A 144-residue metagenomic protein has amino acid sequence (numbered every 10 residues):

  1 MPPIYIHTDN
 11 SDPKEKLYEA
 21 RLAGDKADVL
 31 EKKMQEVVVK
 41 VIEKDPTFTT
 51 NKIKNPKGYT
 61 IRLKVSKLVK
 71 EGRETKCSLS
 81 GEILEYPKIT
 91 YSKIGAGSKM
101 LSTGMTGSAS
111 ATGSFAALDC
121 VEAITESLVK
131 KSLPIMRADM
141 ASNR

Functional and structural regions predicted by a protein language model:
M1-K40, I94, T106, S114 (+1 more regions): A structural "domain/chain start" motif
D12-E15, E31, F48, G58 (+3 more regions): Low-complexity, compositionally biased segments
A20, A27-V29, V37-V41, I53 (+8 more regions): Extended aliphatic helical segments
K44-A111, F115: Surface-exposed short loop/turn segments
C77-L79, G95-G97, E122-S127, M140-R144: Generic preference for flexible, low-structure residues
T112-S132: Acidic helix/loop or adjacent segment enriched in Glu/Asp that either coordinates divalent metal
